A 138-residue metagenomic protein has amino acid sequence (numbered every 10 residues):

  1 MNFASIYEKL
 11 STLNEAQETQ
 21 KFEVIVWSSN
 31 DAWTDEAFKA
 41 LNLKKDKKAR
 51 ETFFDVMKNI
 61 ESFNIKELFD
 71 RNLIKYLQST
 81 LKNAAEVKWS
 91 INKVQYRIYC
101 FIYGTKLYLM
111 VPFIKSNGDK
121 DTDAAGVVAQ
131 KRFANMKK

Functional and structural regions predicted by a protein language model:
M1-Q95, K106, I114-K138: Basic, Lys/Arg-enriched alpha-helical interface segments
Y99-L109: Active-site beta-strand-loop-beta-strand hairpin of nuclease catalytic cores that positions key catalytic residues
